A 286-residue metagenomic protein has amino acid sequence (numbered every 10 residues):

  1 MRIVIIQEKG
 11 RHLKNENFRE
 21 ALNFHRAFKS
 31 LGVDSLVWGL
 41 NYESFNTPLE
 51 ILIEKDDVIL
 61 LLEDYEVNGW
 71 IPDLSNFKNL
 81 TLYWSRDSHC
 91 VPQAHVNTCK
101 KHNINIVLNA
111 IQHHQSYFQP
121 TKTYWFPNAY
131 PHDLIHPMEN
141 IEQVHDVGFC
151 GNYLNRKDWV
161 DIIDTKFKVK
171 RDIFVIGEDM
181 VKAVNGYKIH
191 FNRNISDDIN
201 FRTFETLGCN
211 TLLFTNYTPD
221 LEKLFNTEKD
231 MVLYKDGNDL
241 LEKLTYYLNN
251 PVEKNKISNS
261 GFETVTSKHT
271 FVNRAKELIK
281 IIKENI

Functional and structural regions predicted by a protein language model:
M1-K55, L62-N76, L80-T227, V232-L233 (+1 more regions): Nucleotide-sugar donor-binding catalytic core of glycosyltransferases
F45, G237-L241, G261, F271: Catalytic phosphate/metal-binding cores of nucleic-acid and nucleotide-processing enzymes, i.e., regions that mediate
N97-K101, Y246, I281: A generic secondary-structure signal
V181-K182, K243, Y247: Small beta-barrel nucleic-acid-binding modules, principally OB-folds
F225, L244, S258: Short, flexible helix/strand-to-coil boundary loops that buttress conserved ligand/catalytic motifs in alpha/beta
M231-G237, Y246-P251: Conserved acidic donor-binding segment of nucleotide-sugar-dependent glycosyltransferases
N249-I282: A charged, aromatic-enriched C-terminal amphipathic alpha-helix characteristic of glycosyltransferases across folds
N285-I286: A cross-kingdom feature marking charged/low-complexity
